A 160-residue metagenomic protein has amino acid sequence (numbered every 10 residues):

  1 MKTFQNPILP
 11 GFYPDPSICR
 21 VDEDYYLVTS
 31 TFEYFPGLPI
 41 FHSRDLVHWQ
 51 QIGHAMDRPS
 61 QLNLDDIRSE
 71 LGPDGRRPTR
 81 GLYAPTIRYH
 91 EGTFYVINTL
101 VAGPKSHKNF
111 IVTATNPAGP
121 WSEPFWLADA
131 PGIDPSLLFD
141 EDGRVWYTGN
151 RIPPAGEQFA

Functional and structural regions predicted by a protein language model:
M1-A160: Carbohydrate-active catalytic/glycan-binding domains of CAZyme proteins, especially the secreted or lumenal ectodomains
